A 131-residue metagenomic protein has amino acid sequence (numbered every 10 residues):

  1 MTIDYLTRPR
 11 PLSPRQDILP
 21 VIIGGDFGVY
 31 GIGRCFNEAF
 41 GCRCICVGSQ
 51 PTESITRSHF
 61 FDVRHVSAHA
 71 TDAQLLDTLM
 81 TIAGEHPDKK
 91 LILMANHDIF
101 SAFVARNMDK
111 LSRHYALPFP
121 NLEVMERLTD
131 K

Functional and structural regions predicted by a protein language model:
M1-E53, G84-K90, A95-D98, K110-L111: Preference for protein termini
T56-K131: Conserved N-proximal alpha/beta basic substrate-recognition cap immediately N-terminal to, or forming the N-lobe
